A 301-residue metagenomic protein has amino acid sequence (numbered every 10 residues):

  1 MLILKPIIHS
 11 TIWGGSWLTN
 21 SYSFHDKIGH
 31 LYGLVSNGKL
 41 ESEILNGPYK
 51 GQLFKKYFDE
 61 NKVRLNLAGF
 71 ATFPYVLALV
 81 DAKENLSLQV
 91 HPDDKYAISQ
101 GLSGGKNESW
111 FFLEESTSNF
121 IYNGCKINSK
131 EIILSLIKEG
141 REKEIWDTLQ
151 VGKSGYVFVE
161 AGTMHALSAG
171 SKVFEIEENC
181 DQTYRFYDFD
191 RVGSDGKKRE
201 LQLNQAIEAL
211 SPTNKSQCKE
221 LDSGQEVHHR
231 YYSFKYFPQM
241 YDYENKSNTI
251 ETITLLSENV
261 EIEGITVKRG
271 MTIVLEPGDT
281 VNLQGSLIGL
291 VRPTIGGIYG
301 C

Functional and structural regions predicted by a protein language model:
M1-N128, D188-S216, F234, R292-I298: Transition-metal
T72, V80-N85, D94, G104-G105 (+4 more regions): Ligand-binding loop in jelly-roll beta-barrel domains
L77-A78, L86, E108-F111, T148-L149 (+4 more regions): His/acidic/aromatic-lined binding-pocket segments of jelly-roll/cupin-type domains and related regulatory beta-sandwich
F112-L134, Q225-E226, Q239-N248: Short beta-strand/loop turn elements enriched in aromatics
S135-K143, L256-E261: Short, structured beta-strand/loop micro-motifs enriched in basic residues and often containing a Trp
I137-I145, Y156-F158, M164-N214: An exposed, glycine/acidic-rich loop-and-rim segment of catalytic or binding clefts
W146-F158, E261-T280: Short acidic-glycine-tyrosine-enriched beta hairpin
T213-E258: Basic, glycine-rich polyanion-binding accessory segments appended to enzymes
